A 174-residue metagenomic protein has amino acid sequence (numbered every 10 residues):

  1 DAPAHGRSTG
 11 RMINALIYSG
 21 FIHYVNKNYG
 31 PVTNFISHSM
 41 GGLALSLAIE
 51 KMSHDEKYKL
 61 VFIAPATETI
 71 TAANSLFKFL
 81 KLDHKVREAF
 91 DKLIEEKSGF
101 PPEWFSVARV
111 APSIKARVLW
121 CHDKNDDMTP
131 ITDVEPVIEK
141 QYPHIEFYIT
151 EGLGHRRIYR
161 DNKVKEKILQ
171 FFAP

Functional and structural regions predicted by a protein language model:
D1-T9: Conserved alpha/beta-hydrolase
G10-T33: Alpha/beta-hydrolase active-site loop
I36-L45: Gly/Ala-rich beta-loop-alpha elbow adjacent to hydrolase catalytic centers
M52-S98: Hydrolase active-site cap/lid region
S113-K115, W120-H122, D126: Short beta-strand/loop motif that positions the catalytic acidic residue of the alpha/beta-hydrolase fold
A116, P130-E139: Short alpha-helix in the alpha/beta-hydrolase fold that links the catalytic acid
K124-T129, R156: Acidic catalytic loop of the alpha/beta-hydrolase fold
L153-K163: Catalytic histidine-centered segment of alpha/beta-hydrolase-like enzymes
